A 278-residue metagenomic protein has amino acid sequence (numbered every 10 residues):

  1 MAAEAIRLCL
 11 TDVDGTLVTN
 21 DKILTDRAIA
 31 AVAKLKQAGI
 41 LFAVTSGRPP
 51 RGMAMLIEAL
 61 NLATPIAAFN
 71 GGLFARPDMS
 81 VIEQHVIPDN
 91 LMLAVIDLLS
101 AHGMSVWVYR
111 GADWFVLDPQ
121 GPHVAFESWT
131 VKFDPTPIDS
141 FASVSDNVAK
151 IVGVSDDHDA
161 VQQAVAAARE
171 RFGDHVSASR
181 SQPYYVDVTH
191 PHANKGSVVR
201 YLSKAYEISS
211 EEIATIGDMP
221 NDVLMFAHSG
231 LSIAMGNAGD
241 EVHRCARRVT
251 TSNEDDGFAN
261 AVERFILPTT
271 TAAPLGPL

Functional and structural regions predicted by a protein language model:
A3-I6, G39, A63, G103 (+2 more regions): A general structural motif
A3-L8, L24-T25, D187-L278: Mg2+-dependent phosphoryl-transfer enzymes with acidic/Ser/Thr/Gly-rich catalytic loops
A5-N20: Asp-based phosphoryl-transfer active-site loop
D21, D26-V124: Active-site phosphate-binding/coordination module
A28, M53-I57, A164, A168 (+3 more regions): Hydrophobic packing residues within well-ordered alpha-helices of enzyme cores
L35, I57, L99, R169-R171 (+2 more regions): A generic structural signal for well-ordered alpha-helical segments
L60-L62, F69-N70, F172-D174, H228-S229 (+1 more regions): Short, structured coil segments at secondary-structure junctions
H102-S105, Y109-I216, P220-H228, N237: Conserved acidic, metal-coordinating active-site core of Asp-based, Mg2+-dependent phosphoryl-transfer enzymes
